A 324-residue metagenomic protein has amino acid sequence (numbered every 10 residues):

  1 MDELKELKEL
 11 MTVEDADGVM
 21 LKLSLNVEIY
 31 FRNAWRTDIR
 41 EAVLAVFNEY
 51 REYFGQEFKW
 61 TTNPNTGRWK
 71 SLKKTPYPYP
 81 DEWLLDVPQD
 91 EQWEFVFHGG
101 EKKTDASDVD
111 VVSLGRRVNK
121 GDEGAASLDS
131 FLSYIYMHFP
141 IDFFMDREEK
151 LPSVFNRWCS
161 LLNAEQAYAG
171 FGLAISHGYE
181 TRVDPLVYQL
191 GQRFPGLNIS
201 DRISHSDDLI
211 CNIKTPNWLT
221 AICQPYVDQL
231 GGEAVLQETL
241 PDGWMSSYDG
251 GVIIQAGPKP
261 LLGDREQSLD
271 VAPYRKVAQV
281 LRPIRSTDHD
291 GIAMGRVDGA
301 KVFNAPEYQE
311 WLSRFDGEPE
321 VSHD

Functional and structural regions predicted by a protein language model:
D2-N65, H177-D324: C-terminal interaction module
E57-L186: Internal, hydrophobic cores of structured domains that mediate oligomerization or house catalytic pockets within large
